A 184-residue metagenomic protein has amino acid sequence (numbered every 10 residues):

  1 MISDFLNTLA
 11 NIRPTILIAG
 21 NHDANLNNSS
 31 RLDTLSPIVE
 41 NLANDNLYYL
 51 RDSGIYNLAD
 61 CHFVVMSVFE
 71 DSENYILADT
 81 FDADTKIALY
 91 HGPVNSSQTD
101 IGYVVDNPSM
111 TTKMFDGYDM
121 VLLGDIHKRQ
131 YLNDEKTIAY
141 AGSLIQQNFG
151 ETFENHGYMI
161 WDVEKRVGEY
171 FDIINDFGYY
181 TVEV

Functional and structural regions predicted by a protein language model:
M1-I55, M114-Y118: Core catalytic region of metal-dependent phosphoesterases/phosphodiesterases, especially metallo-beta-lactamase-like
L17, D100-R166: Conserved beta-sheet core of the metallophosphoesterase superfamily
N21-D23, S53-G54, S67-F69, G92-P93 (+2 more regions): Active-site metal-binding loops of divalent metal-dependent hydrolases
N46-Y48, C61, K86, I138: Short, conserved active-site loop motifs that form the nucleotide-linked donor/cofactor pocket
D52-A59, D134: Short acidic-hydrophobic surface loop/beta-edge motif
I55, V65, I87-L89, Y158-I160 (+1 more regions): Conserved hydrophobic/aromatic beta-strand scaffold that supports enzyme active sites
L58-K113: Binuclear metal-dependent hydrolase catalytic cores centered on His/Asp/Glu-rich metal-binding motifs
V163-V184: Accessory, non-catalytic peripheral segments of nucleic-acid enzymes
